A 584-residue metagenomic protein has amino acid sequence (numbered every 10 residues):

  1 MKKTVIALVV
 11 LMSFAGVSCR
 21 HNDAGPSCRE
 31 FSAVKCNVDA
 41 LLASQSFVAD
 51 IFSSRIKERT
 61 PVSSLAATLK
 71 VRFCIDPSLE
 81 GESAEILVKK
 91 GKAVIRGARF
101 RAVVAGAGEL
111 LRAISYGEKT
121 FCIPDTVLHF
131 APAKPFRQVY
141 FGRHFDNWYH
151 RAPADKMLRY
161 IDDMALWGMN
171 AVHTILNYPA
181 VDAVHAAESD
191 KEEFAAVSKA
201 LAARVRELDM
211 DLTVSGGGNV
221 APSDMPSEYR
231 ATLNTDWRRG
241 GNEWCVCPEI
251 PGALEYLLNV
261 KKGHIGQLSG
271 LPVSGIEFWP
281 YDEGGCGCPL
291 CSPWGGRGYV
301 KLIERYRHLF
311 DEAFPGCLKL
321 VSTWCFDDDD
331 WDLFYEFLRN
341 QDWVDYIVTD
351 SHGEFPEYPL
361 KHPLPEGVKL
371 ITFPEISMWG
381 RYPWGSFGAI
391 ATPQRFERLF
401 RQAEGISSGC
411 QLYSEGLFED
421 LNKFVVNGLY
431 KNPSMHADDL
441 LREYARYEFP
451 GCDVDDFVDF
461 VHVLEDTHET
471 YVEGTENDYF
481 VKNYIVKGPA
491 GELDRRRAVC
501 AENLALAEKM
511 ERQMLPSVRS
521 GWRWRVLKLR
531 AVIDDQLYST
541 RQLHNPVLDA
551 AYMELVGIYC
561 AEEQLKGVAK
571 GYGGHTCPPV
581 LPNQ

Functional and structural regions predicted by a protein language model:
T4-F14: Sec-dependent N-terminal signal peptides
C19-R137: Contiguous, structured surface segment used for ligand recognition
C28-F31, A133-W148, K156, I175: Boundary/entry segment of secreted carbohydrate-active catalytic domains
C36-S44, V94-G97, D146-H150, E188 (+1 more regions): Second-shell loop/turn segments in exported
F47, I51, R55, A102-A105 (+12 more regions): Extracytoplasmic/secreted proteins, especially bacterial periplasmic and envelope-associated proteins
S115-T120, H144, N170-V172, D182-C452 (+1 more regions): Catalytic-core regions of glycoside hydrolase
D155-Y178: Catalytic domains of carbohydrate-active enzymes, especially glycoside hydrolases
E404-S407, L417-E419, K431-Q584: Catalytic domains of carbohydrate-active enzymes that cleave complex glycans
